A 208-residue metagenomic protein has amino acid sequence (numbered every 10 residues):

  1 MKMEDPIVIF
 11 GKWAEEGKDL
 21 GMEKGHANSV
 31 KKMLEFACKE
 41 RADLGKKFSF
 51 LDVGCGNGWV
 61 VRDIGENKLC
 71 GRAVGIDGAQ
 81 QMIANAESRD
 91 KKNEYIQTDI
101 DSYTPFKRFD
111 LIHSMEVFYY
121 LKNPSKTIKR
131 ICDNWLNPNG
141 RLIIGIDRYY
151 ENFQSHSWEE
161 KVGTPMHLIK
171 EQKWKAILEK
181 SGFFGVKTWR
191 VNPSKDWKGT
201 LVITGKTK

Functional and structural regions predicted by a protein language model:
M1-A42, D63, Y150-E151: Conserved class I S-adenosyl-L-methionine
L51-S102: Class I SAM-dependent methyltransferase SAM/SAH-binding core
H113: A conserved beta-strand element that flanks and buttresses the S-adenosyl-L-methionine
S125-P138: A short glycine-rich, Lys/Arg-flanked "PGG" loop and its adjoining helix->strand segment in the class I
N139-I146: Conserved beta-strand signature within the Rossmann-like core of class I S-adenosyl-L-methionine
D147-P165: Short, glycine-/aromatic-enriched active-site segment of Class I SAM-dependent methyltransferases
M166-S181: Short alpha-helix
F183-S194: Conserved S-adenosyl-L-methionine
